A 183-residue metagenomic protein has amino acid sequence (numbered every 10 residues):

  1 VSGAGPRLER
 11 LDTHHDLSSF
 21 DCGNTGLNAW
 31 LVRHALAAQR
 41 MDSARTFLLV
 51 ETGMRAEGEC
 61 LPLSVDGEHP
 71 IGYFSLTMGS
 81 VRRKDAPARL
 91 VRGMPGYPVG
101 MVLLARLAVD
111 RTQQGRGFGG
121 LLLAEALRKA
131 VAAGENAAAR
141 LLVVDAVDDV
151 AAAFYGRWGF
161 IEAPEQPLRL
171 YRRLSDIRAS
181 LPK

Functional and structural regions predicted by a protein language model:
V1-R116, G120-V143, V147-K183: Non-catalytic substrate-recognition and accessory regions of acyl/acetyltransferase enzymes
